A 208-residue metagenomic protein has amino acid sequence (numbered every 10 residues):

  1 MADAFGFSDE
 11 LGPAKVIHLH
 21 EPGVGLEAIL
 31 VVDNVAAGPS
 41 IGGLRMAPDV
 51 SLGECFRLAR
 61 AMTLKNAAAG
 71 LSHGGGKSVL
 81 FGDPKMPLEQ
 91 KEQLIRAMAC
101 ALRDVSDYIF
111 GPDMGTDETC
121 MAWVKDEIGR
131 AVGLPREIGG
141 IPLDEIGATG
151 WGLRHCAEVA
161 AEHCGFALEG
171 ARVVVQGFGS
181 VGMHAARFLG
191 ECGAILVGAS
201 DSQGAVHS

Functional and structural regions predicted by a protein language model:
M1-L143: N-terminal ligand-binding/catalytic initiation module
G139-G140, D144-S208: Glycine-rich phosphate/diphosphate-binding loop of Rossmann-like nucleotide-binding domains
